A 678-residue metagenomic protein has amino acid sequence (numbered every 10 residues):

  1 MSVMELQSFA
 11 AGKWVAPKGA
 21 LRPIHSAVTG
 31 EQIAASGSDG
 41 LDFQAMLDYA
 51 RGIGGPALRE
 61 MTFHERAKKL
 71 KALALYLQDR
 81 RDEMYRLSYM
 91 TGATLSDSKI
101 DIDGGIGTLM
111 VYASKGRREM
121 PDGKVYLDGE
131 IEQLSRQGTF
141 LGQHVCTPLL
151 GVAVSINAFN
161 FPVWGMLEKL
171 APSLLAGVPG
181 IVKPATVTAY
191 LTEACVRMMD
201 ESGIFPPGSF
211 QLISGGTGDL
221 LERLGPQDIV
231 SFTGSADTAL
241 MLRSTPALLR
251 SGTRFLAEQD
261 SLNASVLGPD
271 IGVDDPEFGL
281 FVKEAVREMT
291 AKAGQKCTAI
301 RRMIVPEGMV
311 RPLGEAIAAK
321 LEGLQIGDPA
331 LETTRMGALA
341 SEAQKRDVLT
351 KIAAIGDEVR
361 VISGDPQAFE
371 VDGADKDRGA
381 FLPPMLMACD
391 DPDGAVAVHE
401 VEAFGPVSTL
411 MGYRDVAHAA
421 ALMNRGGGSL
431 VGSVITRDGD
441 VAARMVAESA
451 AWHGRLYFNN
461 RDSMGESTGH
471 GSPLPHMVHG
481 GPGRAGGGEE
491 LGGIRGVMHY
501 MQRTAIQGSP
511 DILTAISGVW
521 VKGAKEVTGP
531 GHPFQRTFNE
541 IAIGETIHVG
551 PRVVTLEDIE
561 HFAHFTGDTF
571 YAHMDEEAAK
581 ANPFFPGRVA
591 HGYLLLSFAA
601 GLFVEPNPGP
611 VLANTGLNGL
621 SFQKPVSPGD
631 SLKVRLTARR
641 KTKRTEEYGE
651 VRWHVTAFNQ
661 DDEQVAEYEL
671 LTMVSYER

Functional and structural regions predicted by a protein language model:
M1-G138, G323, A340: N-terminal Rossmann-like NAD(P)+-binding subdomain of aldehyde/semialdehyde dehydrogenases
V28-A35, I204-P207, P226-I229, K283 (+4 more regions): Conserved C-terminal structural/oligomerization subdomain of aldehyde/semialdehyde dehydrogenase
Q32-D39, G55-R59, Q133-L134, V154-S155 (+7 more regions): Short, well-ordered beta-strand elements within core beta-sheets of diverse protein domains
M120-L280, Y413, E466, G488: Rossmann-like NAD(P) dinucleotide-binding subdomain of oxidoreductase/dehydrogenase enzymes
E201-G203, Q227-I229, D237-D393, A417 (+4 more regions): ALDH superfamily catalytic-core signature
P530-A590, Y676: Catalytic strand-loop segment that frames the active site of acyl-thioester-processing enzymes
P533-I543, F622, V626-S631, R635-R678: HotDog/MaoC-like acyl-thioester-processing domains
A581-A590, L594-R639: Hydrophobic beta-strand-centered segment that forms part of the acyl-chain substrate-binding groove
